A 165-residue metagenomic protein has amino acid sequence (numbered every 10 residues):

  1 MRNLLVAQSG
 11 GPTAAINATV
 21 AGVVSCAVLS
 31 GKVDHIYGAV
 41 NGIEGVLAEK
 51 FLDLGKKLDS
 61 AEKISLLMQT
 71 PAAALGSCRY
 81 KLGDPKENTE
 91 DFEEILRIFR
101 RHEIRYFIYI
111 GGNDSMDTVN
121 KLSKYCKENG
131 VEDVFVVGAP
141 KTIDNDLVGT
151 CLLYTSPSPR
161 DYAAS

Functional and structural regions predicted by a protein language model:
M1-K50: N-terminal phosphate-binding or glycine-rich loops at protein starts, especially the Walker A/P-loop of NTPases
N3-T13, A74-C78, R105-G111, G138: Short glycine-rich or small-residue beta-strand-to-loop segments that form or flank ligand, phosphate, metal/Fe-S
S9-G11, A39-G45, R79-Y80, G112-N113 (+2 more regions): Short, ordered loop/turn segments at secondary-structure junctions
T19, L147-S156: Conserved phosphate- and dinucleotide-binding cores of soluble alpha/beta proteins, encompassing both enzyme active
T19, V23, D114-G130: Short Gly/Thr/Asp-enriched flexible loops that form oxyanion-binding sites at enzyme active sites
F51-R105, A139, I143, L153: Glycine-rich oxoanion-binding loops at beta->alpha junctions
Y125-G149: Short, acidic/small-residue loops that bind anionic groups at enzyme active sites
Y154-S165: Single conserved hydrophobic/aromatic residue that forms the stacking wall/gate of nucleotide- or nucleobase-binding
